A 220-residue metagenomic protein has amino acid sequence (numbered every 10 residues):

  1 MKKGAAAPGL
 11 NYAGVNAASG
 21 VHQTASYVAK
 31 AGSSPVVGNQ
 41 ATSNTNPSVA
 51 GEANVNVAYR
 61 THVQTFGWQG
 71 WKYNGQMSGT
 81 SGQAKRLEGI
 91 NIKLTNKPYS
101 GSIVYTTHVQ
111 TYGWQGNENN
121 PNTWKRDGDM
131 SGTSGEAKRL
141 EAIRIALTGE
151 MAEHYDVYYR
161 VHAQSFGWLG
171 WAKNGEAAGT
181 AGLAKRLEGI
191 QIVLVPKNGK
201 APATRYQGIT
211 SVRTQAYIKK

Functional and structural regions predicted by a protein language model:
M1-K220: Lectin-type carbohydrate-recognition ectodomains
